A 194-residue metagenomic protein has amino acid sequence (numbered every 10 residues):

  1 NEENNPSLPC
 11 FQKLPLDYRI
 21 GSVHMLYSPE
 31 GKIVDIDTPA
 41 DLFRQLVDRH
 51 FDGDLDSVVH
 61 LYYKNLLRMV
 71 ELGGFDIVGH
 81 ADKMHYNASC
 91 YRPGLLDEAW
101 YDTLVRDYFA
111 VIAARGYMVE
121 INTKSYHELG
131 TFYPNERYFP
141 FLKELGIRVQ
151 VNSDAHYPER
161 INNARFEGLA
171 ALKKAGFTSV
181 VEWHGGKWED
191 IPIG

Functional and structural regions predicted by a protein language model:
N1-A114: Extended substrate/RNA-proximal surfaces in nucleic-acid metabolism proteins
Y91-G194: Charged catalytic cores and adjacent phosphate/nucleic-acid-binding surfaces used for phosphate/nucleic-acid chemistry
